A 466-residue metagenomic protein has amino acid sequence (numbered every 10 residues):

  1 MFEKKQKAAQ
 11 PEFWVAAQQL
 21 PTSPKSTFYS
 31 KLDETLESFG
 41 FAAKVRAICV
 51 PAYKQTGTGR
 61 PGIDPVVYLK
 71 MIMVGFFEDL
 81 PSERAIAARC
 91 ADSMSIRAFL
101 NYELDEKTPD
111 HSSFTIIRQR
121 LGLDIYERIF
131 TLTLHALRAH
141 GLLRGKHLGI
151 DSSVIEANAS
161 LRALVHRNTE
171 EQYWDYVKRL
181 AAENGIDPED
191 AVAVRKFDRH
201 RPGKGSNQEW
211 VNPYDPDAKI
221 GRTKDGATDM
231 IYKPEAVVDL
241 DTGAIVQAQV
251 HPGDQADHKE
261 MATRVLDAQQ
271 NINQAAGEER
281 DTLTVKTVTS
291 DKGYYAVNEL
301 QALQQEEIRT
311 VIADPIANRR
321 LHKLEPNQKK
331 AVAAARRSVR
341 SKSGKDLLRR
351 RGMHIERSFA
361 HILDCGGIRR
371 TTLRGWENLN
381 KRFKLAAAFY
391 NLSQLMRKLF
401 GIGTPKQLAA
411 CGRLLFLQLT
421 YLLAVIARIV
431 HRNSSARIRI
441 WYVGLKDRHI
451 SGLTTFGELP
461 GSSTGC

Functional and structural regions predicted by a protein language model:
M1-D33: Hydrophobic alpha-helical membrane-insertion signals
S26-M73, E78: Basic, short loop/linker segments at the boundary and entry of helix-turn-helix/winged-helix-like folds
E37, G59-V67, S82, E106-P109 (+7 more regions): Secondary-structure capping and boundary motifs in well-ordered enzyme cores
G40-K44, P51, D79, V237-T242 (+1 more regions): Function-dense linear segments that define catalytic or interfacial modules in macromolecule-processing proteins
D64, A91, L100-D105, P109-I308 (+5 more regions): Polybasic low-complexity intrinsically disordered regions
A85-F99: DNA-recognition alpha helix
Q255-H258, K345-N433, I438-Y442, K446-S451 (+1 more regions): Basic, amphipathic alpha-helical segments enriched in Lys/Arg and hydrophobic/aromatic residues
V297-E377, K381: Helix-centered, glycine/charged polyanion-binding patches within enzymatic domains that contact phosphate-containing
